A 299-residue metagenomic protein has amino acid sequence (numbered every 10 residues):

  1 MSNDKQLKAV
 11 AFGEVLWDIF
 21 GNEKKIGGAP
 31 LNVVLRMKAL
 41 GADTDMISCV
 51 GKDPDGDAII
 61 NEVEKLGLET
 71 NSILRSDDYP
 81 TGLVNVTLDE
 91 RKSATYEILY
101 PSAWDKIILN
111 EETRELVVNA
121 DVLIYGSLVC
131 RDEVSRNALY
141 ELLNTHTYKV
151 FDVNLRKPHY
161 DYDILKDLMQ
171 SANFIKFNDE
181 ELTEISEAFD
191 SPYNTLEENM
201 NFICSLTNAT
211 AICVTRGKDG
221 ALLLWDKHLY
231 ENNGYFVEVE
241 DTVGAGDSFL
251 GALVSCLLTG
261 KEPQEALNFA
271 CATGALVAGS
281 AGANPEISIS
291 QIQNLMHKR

Functional and structural regions predicted by a protein language model:
M1-K8, F189, Y193-R299: Conserved phosphate-binding/catalytic region of the ribokinase-like
M1-V10, E62-K65, T70-L74, E90-L229: Ribokinase/PfkB-type carbohydrate-kinase core domain
K5, A9, D18-V84, L88-S93 (+2 more regions): Substrate-binding N-lobe of the ribokinase-like
G13: Active-site beta-alpha turn of Rossmann-fold NAD(P)-dependent dehydrogenases/reductases
L16-I19, R156, E181-T183, V237-E238: A short, flexible beta-alpha/helix-coil linker loop
I19, E97, E184-I185, V277 (+1 more regions): Residues that scaffold the ATP/ADP-binding catalytic core of kinase and kinase-like folds
N32-L35, V118, Q170, Q264 (+3 more regions): A broad detector of short, well-ordered amphipathic alpha-helices that serve as recognition/interaction surfaces
N85, Y96-L99, N232-N233, L253: Beta-strand scaffold of nucleotide-dependent catalytic cores
